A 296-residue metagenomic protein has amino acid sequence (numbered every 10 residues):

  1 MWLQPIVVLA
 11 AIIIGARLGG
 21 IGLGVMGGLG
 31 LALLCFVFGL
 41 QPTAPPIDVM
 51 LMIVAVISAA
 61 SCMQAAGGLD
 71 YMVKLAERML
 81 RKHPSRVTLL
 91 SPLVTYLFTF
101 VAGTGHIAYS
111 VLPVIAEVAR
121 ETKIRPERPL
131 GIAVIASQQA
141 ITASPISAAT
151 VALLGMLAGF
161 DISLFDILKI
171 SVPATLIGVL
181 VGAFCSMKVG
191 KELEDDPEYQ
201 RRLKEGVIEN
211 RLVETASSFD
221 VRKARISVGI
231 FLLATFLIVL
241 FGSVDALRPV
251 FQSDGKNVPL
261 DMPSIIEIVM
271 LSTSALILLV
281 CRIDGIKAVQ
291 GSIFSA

Functional and structural regions predicted by a protein language model:
M1-P5, L29-F38, V111-E127, K169-T175 (+1 more regions): Hydrophobic alpha-helical transmembrane segments
W2-I14, L18-V37, I47-S58, A224-F236 (+3 more regions): Hydrophobic mid-bilayer segments of alpha-helices in multi-pass membrane transport proteins, especially secondary
V7, G22-V25, H83, I167-V179: C-terminal transmembrane helix pair
I14, L23, V87-F98, P126 (+4 more regions): Transmembrane helical cores of multi-pass ion-transport proteins
I14-A16, M26-A32, L40-I124, R128-P129 (+1 more regions): Membrane-embedded alpha-helical segments and adjacent helix-loop junctions characteristic of multi-pass solute
G39-P45, G155-F165, V244-V258: Membrane-interface helix termini and inter-helical loops of multi-pass transporters
I57, F98-L112, P126-D166, I170 (+1 more regions): Alpha-helical transmembrane segments and, especially, the helix-loop junctions at the ends of these helices
K169-S292: Long, contiguous bundles of hydrophobic transmembrane helices that form the permeation core of multi-pass
